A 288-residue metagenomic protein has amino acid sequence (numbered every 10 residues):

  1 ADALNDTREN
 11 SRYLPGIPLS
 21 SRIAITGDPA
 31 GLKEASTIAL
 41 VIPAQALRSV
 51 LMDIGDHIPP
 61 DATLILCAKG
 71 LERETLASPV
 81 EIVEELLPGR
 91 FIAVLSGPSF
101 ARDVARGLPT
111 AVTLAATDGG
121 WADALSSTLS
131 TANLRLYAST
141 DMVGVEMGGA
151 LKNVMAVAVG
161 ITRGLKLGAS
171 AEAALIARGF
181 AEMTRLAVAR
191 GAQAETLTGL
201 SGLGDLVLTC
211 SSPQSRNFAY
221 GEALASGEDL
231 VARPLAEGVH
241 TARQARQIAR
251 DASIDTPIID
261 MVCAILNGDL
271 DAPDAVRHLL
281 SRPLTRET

Functional and structural regions predicted by a protein language model:
A1-I17: NAD(P)-binding Rossmann-fold cofactor-contacting core
L19-P109, L125-S127: Rossmann-like NAD(P)(H) cofactor-binding subdomain of soluble oxidoreductases
T26-P29, V41-A44, R48, R73 (+16 more regions): Electropositive phosphate-/nucleotide-binding environments in soluble metabolic enzymes
A46, H57, I82-I92, P109-T196: Internal alpha-helical scaffold of NAD(P)-dependent oxidoreductase catalytic cores
L66, F91-S96, L136-T140, G199 (+1 more regions): General beta-strand structural signal in soluble alpha/beta enzymes
K69-L71, S96-F100, D118, T140-V145 (+4 more regions): Glycine-rich beta-alpha junction loops
V159-R163, V188-T198, G204-T288: NAD(P)-dependent Rossmann-like dehydrogenase/reductase catalytic/cofactor-binding core
